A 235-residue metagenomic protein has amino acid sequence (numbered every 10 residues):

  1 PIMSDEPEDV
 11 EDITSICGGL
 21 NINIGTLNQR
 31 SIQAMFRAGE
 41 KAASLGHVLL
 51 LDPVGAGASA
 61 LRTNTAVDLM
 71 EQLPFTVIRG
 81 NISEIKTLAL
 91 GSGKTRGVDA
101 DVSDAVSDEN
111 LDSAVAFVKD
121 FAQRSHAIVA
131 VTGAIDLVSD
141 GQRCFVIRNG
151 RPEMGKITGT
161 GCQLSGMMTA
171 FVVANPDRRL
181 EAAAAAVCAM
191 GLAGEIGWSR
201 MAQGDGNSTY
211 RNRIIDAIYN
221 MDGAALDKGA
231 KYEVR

Functional and structural regions predicted by a protein language model:
P1, L49-L50, V129: Hydrophobic beta-strand scaffold residues
P1-L45: Active-site cofactor/substrate anionic-group-binding motifs, chiefly glycine- and Lys/Arg-rich phosphate-binding loops
S31-G80: Glycine/small-residue-rich loop that forms an oxyanion/phosphate-binding "nest" at active or ligand-binding sites
T63-C144: Conserved phosphate/ATP/ADP-binding segment of small-molecule kinases
F117-A122, R179-G194, R211-I215: Short, well-structured alpha-helical segments that form the helix of a local strand-helix-strand
I147-G159: Short pre-catalytic strand/loop immediately N-terminal to key active-site residues, enriched for Gly-Thr
K156-C188: Short, small-residue alpha-helix embedded
L192-R235: Charged C-terminal helix
